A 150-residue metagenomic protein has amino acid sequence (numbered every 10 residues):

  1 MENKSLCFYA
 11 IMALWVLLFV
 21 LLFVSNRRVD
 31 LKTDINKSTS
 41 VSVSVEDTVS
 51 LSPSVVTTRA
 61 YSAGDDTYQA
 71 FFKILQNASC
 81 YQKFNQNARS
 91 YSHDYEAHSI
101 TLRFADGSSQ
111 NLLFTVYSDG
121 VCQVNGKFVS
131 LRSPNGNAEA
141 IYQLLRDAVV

Functional and structural regions predicted by a protein language model:
E2-V150: Function-determining sites in protein domains
